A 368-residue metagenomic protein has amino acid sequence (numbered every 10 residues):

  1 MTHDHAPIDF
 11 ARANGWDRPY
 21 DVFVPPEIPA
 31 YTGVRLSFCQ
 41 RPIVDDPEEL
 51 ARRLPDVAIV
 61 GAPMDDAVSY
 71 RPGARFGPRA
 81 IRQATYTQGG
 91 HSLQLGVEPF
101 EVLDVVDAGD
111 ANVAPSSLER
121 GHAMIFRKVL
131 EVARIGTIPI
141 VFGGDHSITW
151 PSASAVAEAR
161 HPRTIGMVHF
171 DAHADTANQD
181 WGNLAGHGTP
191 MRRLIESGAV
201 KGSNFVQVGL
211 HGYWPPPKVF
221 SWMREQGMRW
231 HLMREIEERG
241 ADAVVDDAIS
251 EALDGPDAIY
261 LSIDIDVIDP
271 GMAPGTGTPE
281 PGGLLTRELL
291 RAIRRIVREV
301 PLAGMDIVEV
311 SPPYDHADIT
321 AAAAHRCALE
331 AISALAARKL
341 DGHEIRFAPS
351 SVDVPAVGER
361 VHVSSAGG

Functional and structural regions predicted by a protein language model:
T2-G61, D65-G368: Conserved alpha-helical scaffold segments that buttress catalytic/binding sites
